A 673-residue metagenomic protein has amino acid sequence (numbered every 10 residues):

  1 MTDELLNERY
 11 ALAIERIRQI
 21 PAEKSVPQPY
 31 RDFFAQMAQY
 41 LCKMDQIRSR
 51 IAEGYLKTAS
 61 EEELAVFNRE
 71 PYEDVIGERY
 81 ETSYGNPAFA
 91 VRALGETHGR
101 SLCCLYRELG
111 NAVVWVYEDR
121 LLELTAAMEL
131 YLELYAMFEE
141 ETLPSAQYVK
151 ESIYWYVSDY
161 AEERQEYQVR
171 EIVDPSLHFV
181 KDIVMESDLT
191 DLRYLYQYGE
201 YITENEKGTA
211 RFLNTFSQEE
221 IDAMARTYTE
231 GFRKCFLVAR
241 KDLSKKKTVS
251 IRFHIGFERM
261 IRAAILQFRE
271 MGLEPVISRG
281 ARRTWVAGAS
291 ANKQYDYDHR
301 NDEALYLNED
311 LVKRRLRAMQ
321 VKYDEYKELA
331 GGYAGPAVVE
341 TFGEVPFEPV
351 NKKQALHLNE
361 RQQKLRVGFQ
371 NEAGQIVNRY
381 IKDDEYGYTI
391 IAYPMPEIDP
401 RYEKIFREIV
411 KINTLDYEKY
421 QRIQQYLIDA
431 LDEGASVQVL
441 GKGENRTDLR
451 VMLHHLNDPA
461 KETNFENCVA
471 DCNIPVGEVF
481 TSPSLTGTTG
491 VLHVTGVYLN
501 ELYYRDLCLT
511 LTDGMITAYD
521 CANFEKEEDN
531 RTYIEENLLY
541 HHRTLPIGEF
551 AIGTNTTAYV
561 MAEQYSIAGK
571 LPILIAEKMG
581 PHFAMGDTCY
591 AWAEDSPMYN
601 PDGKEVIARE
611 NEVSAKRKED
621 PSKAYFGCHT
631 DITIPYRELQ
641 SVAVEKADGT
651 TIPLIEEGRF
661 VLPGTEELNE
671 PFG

Functional and structural regions predicted by a protein language model:
M1-T486, I655-G673: Active-site bordering "gate/hinge" segments that shape substrate access to catalytic or cofactor-binding pockets
R252, S278, I391, L440-K442 (+6 more regions): Generic beta-strand/beta-sheet core signal
G256, E344-P346, M395, E444 (+8 more regions): Short, glycine-/Ser/Thr-/acidic-enriched flexible segments
Q375, I423-Q424, V476-V479, L492-V497 (+3 more regions): Glycine-rich, charged/polar anion/phosphate-binding loops that engage phosphate groups from diverse ligands
S484-H541: Long, well-ordered mid-to-C-terminal structural blocks that present hydrophobic/aromatic surfaces
G487-T489, Y504-D506, D513-I516, L545-E549 (+3 more regions): Active-site lining segments that contact anionic ligands and/or coordinate catalytic metals
A518-Y590, E594: Dual-mode signal for accessory low-complexity, basic/Gly-rich regions
D602-G673: Extended hydrophobic packing segments that form well-structured cores
